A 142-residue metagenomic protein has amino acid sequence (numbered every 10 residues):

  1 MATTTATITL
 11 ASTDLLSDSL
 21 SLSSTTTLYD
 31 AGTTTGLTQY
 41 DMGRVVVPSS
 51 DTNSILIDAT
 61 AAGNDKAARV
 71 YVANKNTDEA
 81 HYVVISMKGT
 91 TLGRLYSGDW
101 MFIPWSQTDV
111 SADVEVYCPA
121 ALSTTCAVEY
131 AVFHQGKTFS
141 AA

Functional and structural regions predicted by a protein language model:
M1-I57: N-terminal low-complexity, intrinsically disordered "leader/linker" segments enriched in small/polar and basic residues
A2-S17, A120-A142: C-terminal interaction-tip segments
Y40, G89-L95, S140: Surface-exposed loop/edge segments in extracytoplasmic proteins
S49, N53-N64, W105-D109: Extracellular and analogous surface-interaction loops
N53-A59, A68-N74, V114-Y117: Hydrophobic beta-strand segments within beta-rich accessory/binding domains
N64-A67, A73-L92: Short, surface-exposed beta-strand/strand-loop-strand elements in extracellular ectodomains
T90-A112: Intrinsically disordered, low-complexity Pro/Gly/Ser/Thr-rich segments with frequent PxxP/GP/PP motifs and embedded
S106-A127: Noncatalytic modules at the cell exterior or secretory-pathway interfaces, chiefly beta-strand-rich lectin/adhesion
